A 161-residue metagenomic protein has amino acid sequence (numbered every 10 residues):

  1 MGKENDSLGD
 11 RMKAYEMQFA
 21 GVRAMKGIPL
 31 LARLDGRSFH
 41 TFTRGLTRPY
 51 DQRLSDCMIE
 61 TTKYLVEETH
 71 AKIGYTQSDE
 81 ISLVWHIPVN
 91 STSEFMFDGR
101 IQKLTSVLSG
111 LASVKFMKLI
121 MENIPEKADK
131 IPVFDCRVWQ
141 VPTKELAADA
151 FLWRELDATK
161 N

Functional and structural regions predicted by a protein language model:
M1-N161: Regulatory and interdomain segments flanking nucleotide-handling catalytic cores in signaling/defense enzymes
